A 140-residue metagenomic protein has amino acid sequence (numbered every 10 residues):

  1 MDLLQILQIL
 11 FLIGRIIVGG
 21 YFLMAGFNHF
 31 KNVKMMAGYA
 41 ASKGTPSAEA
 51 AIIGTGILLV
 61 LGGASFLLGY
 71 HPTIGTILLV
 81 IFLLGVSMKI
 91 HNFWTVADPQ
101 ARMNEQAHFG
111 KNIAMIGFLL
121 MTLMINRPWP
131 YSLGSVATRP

Functional and structural regions predicted by a protein language model:
M1-K31, S42, P46-L61, L67-P140: Extended, low-polarity transmembrane helix blocks
